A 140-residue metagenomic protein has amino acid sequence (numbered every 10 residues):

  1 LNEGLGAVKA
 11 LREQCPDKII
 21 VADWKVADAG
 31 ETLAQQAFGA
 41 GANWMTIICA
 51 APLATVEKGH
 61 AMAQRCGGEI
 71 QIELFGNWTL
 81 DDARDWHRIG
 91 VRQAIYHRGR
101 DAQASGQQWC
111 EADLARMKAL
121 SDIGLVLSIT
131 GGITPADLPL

Functional and structural regions predicted by a protein language model:
L1-A22, V26-A29: Conserved N-terminal beta1-alpha1 strand-loop-helix module at the mouth
K18, E111-L140: A C-terminal functional module that forms or caps the active site or interfaces directly with catalytic machinery
I19-V21, G67-Q71, L140: A generic structural signal for ordered secondary structure
I20-W24, I72-L74, S128-T130: Short beta-strand elements of ligand-binding domains
A29-G124: Conserved anion-binding
